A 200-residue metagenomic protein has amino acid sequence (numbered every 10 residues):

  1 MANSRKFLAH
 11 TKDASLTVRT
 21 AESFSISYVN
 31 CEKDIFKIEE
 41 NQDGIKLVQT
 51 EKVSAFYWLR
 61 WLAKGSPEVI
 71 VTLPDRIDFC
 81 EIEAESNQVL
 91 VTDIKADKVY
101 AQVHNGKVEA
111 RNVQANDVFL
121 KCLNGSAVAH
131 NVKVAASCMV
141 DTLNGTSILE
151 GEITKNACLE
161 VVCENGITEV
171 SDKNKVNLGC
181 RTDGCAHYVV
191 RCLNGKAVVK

Functional and structural regions predicted by a protein language model:
M1-K6, L16-T17, E39-N116, V128 (+1 more regions): Right-handed parallel beta-helix
T11-K12: N-terminal, positively charged regions that mediate nucleic acid binding
E22-V29, K33-I35: Short Gly/aromatic-enriched secondary-structure transition segments
S23-I26, D78-E81, A136-S137: Short, hydrophobic/aromatic-rich segments at coil-to-beta transitions
V29-C31, E39, V162: Charged, low-complexity, helix-prone segments enriched in Lys/Glu/Asp/Gln
D34-F36, D78-C80, A157: Short beta-strand/loop motifs in extracellular/secreted proteins, especially within beta-sandwich accessory domains
N112-V113, D117-K200: Short, surface-exposed interaction patches in beta-rich subdomains that mediate adhesion/assembly near membranes
